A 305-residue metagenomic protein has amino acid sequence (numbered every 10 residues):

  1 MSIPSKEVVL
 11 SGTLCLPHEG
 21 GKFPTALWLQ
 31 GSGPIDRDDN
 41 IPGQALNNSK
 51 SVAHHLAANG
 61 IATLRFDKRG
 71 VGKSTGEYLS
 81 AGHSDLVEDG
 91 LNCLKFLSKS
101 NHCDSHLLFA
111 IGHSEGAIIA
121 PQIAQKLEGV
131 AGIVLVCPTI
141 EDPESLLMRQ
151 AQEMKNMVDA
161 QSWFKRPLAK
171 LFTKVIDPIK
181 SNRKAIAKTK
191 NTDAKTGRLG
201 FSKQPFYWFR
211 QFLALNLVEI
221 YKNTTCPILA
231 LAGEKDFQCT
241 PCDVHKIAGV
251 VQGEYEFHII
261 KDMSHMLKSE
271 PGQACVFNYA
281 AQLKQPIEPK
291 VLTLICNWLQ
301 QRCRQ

Functional and structural regions predicted by a protein language model:
M1-G21: N-terminal cap/lid segment of alpha/beta-hydrolase-fold proteins
E19-H55: Short, surface-exposed "cap/lid" segments of acyl-processing enzymes
N48-K73: Conserved alpha/beta-hydrolase
S80-S100: Alpha/beta-hydrolase active-site loop
V136-Q211, V218: Accessory cap/linker subdomain of secreted extracellular hydrolases
T224, A230-A232: Short beta-strand/loop motif that positions the catalytic acidic residue of the alpha/beta-hydrolase fold
F237-D243: Conserved alpha/beta-hydrolase "acid-adjacent" motif
M266, P271-Q305: Catalytic active-site module of serine/aspartate enzymes centered on a nucleophile-bearing elbow/loop
